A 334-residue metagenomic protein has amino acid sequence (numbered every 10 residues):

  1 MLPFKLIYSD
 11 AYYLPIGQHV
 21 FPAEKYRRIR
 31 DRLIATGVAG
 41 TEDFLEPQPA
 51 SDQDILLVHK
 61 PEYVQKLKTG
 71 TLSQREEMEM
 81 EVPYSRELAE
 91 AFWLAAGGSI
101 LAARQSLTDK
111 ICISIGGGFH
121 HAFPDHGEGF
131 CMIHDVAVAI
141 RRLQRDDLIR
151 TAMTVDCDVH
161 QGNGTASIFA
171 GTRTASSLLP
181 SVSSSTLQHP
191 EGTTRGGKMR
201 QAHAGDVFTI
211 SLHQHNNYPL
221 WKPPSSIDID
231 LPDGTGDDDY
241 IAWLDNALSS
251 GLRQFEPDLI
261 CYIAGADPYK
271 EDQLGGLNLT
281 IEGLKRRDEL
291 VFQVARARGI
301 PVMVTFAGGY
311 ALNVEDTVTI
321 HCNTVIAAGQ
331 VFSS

Functional and structural regions predicted by a protein language model:
M1-A50: N-terminal low-complexity, Ser/Thr- and acidic-residue-enriched intrinsically disordered segments
Y12, L72-Q74: Glycine-rich phosphate-binding segment of PLP-dependent enzymes
L14, P49-D54, N217, G234-D237: A short acidic, often aromatic-flanked loop/helix-cap motif at beta-alpha or helix-coil junctions that lines enzyme
T41-D52, M303-L312: Acidic carboxylate-rich catalytic motifs and surrounding loops in phosphoryl-/glycosyl-chemistry enzymes
E46-Q53, S114-H120: Short, glycine/charge-rich beta-strand/loop segments that flank catalytic centers and engage negatively charged groups
Q48-L72: Charged, often glycine-rich, active-site loop that binds/positions anionic groups
Q74-S334: A general "terminal functional-core" signal
